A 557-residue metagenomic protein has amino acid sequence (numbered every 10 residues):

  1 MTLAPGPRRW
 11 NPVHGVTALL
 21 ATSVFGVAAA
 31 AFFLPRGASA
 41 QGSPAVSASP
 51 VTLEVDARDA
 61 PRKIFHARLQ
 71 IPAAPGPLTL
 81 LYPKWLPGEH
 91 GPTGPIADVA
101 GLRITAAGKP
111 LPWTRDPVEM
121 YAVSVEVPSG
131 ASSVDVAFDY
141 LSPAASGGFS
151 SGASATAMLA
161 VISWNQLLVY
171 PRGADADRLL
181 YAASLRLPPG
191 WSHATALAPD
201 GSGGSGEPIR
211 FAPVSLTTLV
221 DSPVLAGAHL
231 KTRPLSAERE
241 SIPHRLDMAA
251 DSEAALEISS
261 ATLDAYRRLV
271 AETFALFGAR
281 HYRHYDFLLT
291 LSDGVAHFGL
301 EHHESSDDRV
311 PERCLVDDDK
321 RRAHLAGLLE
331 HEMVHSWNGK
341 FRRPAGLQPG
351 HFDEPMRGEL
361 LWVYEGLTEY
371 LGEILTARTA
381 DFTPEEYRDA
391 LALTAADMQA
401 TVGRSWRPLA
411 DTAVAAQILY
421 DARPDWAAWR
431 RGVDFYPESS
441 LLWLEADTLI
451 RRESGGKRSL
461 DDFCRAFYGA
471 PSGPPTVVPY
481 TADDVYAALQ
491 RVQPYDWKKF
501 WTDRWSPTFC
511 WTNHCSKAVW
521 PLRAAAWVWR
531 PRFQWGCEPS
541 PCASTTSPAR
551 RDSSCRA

Functional and structural regions predicted by a protein language model:
M1-V13: N-terminal secretory signal peptides that target proteins for export/translocation
A30-A31, A38-G42: Boundary at the C-terminal end of the N-terminal hydrophobic targeting segment
G42-L86, N165: Early extracytoplasmic/domain-onset interaction patches
S43, A470-A557: Beta/coil-rich, acidic/histidine-enriched accessory regions frequently appended to metallopeptidases
R58, Q70-P72, P87, P92-G101 (+2 more regions): Non-catalytic architectural context of zinc metalloproteases
L69, L235-L361: Juxtacatalytic substrate-recognition/specificity segment
R342-H351, P355-P437, E453, R465 (+1 more regions): Acidic/His/Gly-enriched intrinsically disordered linker/tail segments that often contain short helix/coil "MoRF-like"
R378-R388, R451-S459, Q490-F500: Structural helix-adjacent loops and short alpha-helical linkers that scaffold large soluble proteins
